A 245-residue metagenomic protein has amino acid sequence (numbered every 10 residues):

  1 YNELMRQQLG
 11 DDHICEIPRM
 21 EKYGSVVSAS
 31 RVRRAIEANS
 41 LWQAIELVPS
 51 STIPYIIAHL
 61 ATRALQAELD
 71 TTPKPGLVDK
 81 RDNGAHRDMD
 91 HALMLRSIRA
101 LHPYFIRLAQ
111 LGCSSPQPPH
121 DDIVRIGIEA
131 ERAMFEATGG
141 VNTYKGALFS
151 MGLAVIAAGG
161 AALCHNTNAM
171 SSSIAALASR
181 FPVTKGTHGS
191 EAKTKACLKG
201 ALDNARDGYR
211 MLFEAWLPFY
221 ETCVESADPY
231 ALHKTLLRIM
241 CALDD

Functional and structural regions predicted by a protein language model:
Y1, M20-G24, S28, G139-S150 (+2 more regions): Short, well-structured alpha-helical patches and their helix-loop capping segments that border functional surfaces
Y1-I56: Active-site cores that bind ATP or allylic diphosphates and position pyrophosphate for catalysis
E3, S30, L148-G152, R210 (+1 more regions): Non-catalytic, well-ordered alpha-helical scaffold segments
E3-G10, E37, G152-G160, S172: A broadly conserved amphipathic alpha-helix scaffold signal in soluble, globular proteins
G10-C15, L153, S190, T194: Acidic/polar active-site rim loop that often engages polyanionic ligands
P49-H120, A158-D245: Phosphate-rich cofactor/ligand-interacting catalytic cores and adjacent structured alpha/beta frameworks
P103-I156: Long, hydrophobic/aromatic-enriched structural stretches that serve as scaffold segments
